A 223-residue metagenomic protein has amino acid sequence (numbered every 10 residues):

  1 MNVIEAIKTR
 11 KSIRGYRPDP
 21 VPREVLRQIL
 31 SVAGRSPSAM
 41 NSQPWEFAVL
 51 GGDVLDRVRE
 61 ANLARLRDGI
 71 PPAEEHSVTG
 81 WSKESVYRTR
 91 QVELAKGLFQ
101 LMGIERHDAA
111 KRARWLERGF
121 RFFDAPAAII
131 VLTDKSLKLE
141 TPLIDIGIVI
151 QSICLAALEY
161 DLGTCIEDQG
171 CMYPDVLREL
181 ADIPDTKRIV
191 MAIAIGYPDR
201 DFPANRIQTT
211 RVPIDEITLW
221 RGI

Functional and structural regions predicted by a protein language model:
M1-I223: Acidic, surface-exposed loops and disordered segments
